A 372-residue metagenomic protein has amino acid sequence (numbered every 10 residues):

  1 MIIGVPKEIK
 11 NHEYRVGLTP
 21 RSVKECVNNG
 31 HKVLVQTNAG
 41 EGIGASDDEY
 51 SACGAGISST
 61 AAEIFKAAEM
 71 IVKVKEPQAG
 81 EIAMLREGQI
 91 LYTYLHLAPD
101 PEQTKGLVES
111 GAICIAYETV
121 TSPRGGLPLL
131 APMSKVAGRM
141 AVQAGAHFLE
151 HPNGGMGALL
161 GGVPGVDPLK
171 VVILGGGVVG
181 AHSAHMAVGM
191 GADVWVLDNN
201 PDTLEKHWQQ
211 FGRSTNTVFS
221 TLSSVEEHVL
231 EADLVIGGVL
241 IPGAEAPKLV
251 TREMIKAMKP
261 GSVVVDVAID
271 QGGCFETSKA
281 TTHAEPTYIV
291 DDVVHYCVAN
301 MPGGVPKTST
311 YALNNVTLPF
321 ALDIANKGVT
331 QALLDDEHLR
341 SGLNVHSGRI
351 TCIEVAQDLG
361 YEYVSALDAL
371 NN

Functional and structural regions predicted by a protein language model:
I2, E8, A79-L169, V298-N300: Glycine/serine-rich phosphate-binding loop and adjoining beta1-alpha1 elements at the start of nucleotide-handling
I2-S110: An N-terminal-biased, well-structured beta-alpha scaffold segment characteristic of Rossmann-like dinucleotide-binding
P6-K7, N11-A45, P152-L240, T287: Glycine-rich phosphate/diphosphate-binding loop of Rossmann-like nucleotide-binding domains
E69, K75-E76, L95-H96, T221 (+3 more regions): Short glycine-/small-residue-rich Rossmann-like dinucleotide-binding loops
E76, V136, G177-V179: Residue-level detector of alpha-helix initiation sites
E118-L159, I269, C274-N372: Adenosine-phosphate binding glycine-rich loop
Q209-D291: Rossmann-like adenosine-cofactor binding region
